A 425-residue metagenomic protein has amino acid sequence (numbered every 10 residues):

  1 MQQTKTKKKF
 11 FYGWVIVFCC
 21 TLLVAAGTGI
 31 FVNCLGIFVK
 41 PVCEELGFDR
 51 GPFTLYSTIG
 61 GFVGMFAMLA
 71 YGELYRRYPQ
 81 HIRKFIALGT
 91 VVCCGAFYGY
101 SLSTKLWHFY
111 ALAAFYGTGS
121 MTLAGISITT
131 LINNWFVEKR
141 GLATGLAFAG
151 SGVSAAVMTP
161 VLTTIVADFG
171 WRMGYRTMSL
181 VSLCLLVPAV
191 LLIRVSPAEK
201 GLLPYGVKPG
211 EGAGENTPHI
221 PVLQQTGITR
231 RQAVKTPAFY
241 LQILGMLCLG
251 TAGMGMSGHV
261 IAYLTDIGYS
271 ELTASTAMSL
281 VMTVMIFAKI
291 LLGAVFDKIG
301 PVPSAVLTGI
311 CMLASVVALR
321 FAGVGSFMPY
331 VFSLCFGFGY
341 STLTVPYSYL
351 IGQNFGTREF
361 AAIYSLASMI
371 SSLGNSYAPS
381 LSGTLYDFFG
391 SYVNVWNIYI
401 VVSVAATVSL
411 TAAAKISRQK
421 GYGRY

Functional and structural regions predicted by a protein language model:
V15-P41, L46-R50, A67-Y71, T159 (+2 more regions): Extracytoplasmic
A25, A96, W107-L123, L247 (+1 more regions): Hydrophobic core of transmembrane alpha-helices in multi-pass small-molecule transporters, especially MFS/SLC-type
F31-V42, R231-L292, A378: Extracytoplasmic gate region of multi-pass secondary transporters
V42, T122-F136, T342-F355: Intracellular juxtamembrane helix-capping segments at the cytosolic ends of symmetry-related transmembrane helices
A67-Q80, K289-G300, Y386-D387: Helix-to-loop junctions at the C-terminal end of transmembrane segments in multipass secondary transporters
A114-A149: Cytoplasmic helix-loop-helix junction between adjacent transmembrane helices in 12-TM secondary transporters
S151-K200: Helix-loop-helix hairpin linking two adjacent transmembrane segments in secondary transporters
S279-M285, K289-L291, F296-L350: C-terminal transmembrane helical hairpin of 12-TM major facilitator-type secondary transporters
